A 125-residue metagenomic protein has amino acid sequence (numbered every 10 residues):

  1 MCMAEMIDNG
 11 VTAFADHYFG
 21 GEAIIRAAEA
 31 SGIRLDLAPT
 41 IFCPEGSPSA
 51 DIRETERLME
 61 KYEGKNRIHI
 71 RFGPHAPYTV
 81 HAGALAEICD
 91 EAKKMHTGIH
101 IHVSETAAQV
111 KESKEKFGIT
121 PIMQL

Functional and structural regions predicted by a protein language model:
M1-G20, P77-A84: Divalent metal-binding segments
A23-L125: Metal-coordinating catalytic core of metallo-dependent amide/deamination hydrolases
